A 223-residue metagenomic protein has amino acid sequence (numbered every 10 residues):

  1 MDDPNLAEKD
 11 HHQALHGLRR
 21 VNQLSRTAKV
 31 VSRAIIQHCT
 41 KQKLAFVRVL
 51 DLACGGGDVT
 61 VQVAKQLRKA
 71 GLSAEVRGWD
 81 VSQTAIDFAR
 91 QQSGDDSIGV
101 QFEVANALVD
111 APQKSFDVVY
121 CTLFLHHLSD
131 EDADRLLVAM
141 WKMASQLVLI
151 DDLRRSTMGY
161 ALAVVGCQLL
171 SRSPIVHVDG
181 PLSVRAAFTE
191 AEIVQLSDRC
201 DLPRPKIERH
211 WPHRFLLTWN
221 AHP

Functional and structural regions predicted by a protein language model:
P4, E8-A34, H38-C39: Class I SAM-dependent methyltransferase Rossmann-like catalytic core, especially the SAM/SAH-binding loop
L50, G56-V109: Class I SAM-dependent methyltransferase SAM/SAH-binding core
Y120: A conserved beta-strand element that flanks and buttresses the S-adenosyl-L-methionine
F124: Hydrophobic adenine-recognition pocket in adenosine-nucleotide-binding enzymes
L128-A139: A short, conserved alpha-helix within the catalytic core of class I
A144-L153: Conserved beta-strand signature within the Rossmann-like core of class I S-adenosyl-L-methionine
L153-C200, K206: C-terminal alpha-helical "lid/dimerization" subdomain adjacent to the S-adenosyl-L-methionine
P205-P223: Core SAM-dependent methyltransferase catalytic element
